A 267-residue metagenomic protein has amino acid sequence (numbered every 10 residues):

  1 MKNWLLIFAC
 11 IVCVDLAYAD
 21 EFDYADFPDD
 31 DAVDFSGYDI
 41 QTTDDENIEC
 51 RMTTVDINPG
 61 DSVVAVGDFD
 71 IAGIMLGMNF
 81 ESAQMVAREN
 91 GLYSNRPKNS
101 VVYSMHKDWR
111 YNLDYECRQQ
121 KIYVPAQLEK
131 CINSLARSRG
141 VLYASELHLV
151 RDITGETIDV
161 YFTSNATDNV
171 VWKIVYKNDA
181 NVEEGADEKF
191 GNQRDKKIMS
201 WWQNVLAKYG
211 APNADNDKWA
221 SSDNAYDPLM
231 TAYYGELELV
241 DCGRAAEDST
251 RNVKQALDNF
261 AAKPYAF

Functional and structural regions predicted by a protein language model:
W4-C13: Sec-dependent N-terminal signal peptides
V14-A19: Sec/Tat signal peptide C-region and signal peptidase I cleavage site
D20-C131, A136-Y143, H148, T154-D159 (+1 more regions): Non-cytosolic coordination micro-motifs
